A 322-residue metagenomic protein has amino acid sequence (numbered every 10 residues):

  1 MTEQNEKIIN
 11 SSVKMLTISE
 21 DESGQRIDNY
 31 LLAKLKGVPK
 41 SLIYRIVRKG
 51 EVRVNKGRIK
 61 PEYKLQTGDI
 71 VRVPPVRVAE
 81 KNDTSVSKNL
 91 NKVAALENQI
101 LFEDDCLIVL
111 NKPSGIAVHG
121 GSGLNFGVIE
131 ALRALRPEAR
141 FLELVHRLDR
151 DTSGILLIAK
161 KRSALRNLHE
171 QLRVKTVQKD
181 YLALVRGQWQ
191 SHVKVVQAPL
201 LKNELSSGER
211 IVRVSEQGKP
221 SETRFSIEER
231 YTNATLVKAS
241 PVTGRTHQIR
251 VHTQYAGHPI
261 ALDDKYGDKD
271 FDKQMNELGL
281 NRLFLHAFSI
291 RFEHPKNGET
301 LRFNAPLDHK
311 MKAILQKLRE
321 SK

Functional and structural regions predicted by a protein language model:
M1-R45, L96-N98, E216-K219, T232 (+2 more regions): Pseudouridine synthases involved in rRNA/tRNA modification
M1-S206, K310-R319: RNA pseudouridine synthases
N55, H119-G120, V214, V237 (+1 more regions): Thr-Gly-centered strand-to-loop micro-motif
E80-D83, L205-E209, P220-E222, K269-M275: Short Pro/Gly-enriched beta-strand edge/turn motifs at strand-loop
I100, V185, R224-I227, I260: Conserved hydrophobic positions within beta-strands
N125, V193, G218-S221, L283: A structural signal for well-ordered alpha-helical scaffolds and beta->alpha junctions
E138-H169, Q178, A198-A256, L285-K322: The conserved catalytic core of RNA pseudouridine synthases
